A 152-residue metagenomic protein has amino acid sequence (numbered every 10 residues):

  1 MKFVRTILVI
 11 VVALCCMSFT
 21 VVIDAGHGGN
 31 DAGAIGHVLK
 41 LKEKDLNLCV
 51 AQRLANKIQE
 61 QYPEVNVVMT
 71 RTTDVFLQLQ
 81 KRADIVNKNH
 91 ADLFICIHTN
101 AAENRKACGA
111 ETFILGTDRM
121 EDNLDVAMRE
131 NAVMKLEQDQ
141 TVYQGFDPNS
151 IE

Functional and structural regions predicted by a protein language model:
M1-T6: Positively charged n-region of N-terminal signal peptides that target proteins for export
I7-C16: Bacterial N-terminal signal peptides
F19-N149: Catalytic-core regions of hydrolytic enzymes
